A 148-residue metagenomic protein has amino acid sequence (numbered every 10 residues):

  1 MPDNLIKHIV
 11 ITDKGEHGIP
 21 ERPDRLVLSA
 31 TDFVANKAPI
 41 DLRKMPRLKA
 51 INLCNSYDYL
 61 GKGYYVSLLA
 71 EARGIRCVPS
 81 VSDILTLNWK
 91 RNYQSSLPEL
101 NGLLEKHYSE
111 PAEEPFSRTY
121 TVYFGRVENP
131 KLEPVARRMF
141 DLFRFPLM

Functional and structural regions predicted by a protein language model:
M1-M148: Preference for protein termini
